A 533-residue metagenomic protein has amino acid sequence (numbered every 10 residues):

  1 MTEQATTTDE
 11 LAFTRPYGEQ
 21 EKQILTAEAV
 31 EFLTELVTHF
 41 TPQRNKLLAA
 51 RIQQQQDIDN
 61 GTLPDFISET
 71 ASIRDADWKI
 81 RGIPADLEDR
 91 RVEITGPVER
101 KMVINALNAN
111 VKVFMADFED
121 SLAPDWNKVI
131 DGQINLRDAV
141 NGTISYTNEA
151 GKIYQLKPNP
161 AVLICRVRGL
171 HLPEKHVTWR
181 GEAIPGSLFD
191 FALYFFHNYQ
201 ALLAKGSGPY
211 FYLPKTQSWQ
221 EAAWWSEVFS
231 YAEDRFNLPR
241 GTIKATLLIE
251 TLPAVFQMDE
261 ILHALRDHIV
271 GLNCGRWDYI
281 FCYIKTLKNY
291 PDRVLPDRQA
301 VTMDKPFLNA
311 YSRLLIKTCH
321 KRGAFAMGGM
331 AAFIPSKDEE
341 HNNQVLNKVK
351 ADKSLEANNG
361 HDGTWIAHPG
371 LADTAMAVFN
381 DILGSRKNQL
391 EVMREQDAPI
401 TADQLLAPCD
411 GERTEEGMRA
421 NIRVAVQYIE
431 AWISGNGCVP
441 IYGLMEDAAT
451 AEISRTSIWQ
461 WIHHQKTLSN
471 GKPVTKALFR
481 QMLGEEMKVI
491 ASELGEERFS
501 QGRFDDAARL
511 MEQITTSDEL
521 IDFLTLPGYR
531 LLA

Functional and structural regions predicted by a protein language model:
E3-Y17, E21-E35, H39, P64-A76 (+5 more regions): Conserved alpha/beta-domain cores
T41-D75: An N-cap/entry alpha-helix motif that binds or orients negatively charged groups
K79: Phosphate-rich ligand and nucleic-acid binding surfaces
L107-A109: Alpha-helix C-terminal capping segments
V111-A150: Hydrophobic or amphipathic alpha-helical targeting/insertion segments
